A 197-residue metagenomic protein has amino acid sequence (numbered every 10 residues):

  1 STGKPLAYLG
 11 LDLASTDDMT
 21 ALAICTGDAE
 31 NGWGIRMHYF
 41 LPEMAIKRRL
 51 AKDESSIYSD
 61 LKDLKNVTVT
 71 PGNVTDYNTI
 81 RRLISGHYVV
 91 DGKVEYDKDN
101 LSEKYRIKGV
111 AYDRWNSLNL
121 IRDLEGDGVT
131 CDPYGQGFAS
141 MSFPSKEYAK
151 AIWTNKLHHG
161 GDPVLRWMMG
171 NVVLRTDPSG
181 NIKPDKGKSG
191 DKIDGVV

Functional and structural regions predicted by a protein language model:
S1-Q136, S142, K146, H159-V197: RNase H-like, metal-dependent nuclease domains and their acidic two-metal-ion catalytic environment used
S145-T154: Short, surface-exposed amphipathic charged segments that create phosphate/polyanion-binding patches used for binding
